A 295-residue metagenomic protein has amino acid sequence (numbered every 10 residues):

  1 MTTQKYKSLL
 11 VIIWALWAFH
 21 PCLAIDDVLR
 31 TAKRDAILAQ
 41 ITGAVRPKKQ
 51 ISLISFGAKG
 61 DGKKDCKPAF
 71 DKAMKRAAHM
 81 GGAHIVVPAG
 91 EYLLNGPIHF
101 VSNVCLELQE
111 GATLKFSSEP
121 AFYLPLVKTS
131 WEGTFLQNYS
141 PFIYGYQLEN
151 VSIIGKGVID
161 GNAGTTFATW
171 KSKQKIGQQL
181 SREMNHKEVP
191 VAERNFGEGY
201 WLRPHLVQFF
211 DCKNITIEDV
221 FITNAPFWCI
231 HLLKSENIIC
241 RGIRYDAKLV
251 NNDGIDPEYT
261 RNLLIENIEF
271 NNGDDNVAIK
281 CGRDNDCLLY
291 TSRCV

Functional and structural regions predicted by a protein language model:
T2-I13, W17-C105, Q109-E218, F227 (+3 more regions): Extracellular "leader-to-stem" segments immediately downstream of a signal peptide or signal-anchor in secreted/lumenal
G197, L202-L288: Internal metal/ion-chelating core segments
Y290-V295: Conserved small/polar residues in nucleotide/adenosyl-binding loops
